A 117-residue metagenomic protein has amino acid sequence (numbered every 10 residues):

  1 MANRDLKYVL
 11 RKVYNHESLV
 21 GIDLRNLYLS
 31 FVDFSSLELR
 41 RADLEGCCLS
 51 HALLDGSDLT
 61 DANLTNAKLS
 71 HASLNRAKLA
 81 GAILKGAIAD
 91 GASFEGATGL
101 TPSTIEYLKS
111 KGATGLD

Functional and structural regions predicted by a protein language model:
M1-D117: Tandem repeat scaffolds
